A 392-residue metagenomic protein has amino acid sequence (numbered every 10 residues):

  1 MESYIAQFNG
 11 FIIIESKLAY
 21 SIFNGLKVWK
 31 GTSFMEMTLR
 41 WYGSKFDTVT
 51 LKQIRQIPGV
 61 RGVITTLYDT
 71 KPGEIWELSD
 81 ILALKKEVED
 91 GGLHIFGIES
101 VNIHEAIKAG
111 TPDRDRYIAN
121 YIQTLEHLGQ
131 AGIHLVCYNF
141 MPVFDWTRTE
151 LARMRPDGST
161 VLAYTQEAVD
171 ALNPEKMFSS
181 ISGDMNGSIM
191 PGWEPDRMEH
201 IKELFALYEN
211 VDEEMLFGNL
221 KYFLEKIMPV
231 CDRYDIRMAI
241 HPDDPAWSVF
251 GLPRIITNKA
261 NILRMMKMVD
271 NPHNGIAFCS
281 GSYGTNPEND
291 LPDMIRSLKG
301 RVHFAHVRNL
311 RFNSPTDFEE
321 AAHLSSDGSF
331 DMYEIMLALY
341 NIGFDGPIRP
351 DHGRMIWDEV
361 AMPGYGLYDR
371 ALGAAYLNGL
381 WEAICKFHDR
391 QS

Functional and structural regions predicted by a protein language model:
M1-S33: N-terminal amphipathic/basic-hydrophobic helices that include classical n-h-c signal peptides and signal-anchor
A6-S16, V49-L51, I57, R264 (+1 more regions): Hydrophobic transmembrane signal anchors and adjacent membrane-proximal interface regions, especially in viral
Y20, W29-T38, G43-T48, K52 (+9 more regions): Histidine-acidic metal/acid-base catalytic patches
T48-Q53, I57-T70: N-terminal ordered "arm"
T66-G218, R233: Structural motif corresponding to the early beta-alpha repeats
D244: Helix-loop segments that flank and shape redox-cofactor active sites
